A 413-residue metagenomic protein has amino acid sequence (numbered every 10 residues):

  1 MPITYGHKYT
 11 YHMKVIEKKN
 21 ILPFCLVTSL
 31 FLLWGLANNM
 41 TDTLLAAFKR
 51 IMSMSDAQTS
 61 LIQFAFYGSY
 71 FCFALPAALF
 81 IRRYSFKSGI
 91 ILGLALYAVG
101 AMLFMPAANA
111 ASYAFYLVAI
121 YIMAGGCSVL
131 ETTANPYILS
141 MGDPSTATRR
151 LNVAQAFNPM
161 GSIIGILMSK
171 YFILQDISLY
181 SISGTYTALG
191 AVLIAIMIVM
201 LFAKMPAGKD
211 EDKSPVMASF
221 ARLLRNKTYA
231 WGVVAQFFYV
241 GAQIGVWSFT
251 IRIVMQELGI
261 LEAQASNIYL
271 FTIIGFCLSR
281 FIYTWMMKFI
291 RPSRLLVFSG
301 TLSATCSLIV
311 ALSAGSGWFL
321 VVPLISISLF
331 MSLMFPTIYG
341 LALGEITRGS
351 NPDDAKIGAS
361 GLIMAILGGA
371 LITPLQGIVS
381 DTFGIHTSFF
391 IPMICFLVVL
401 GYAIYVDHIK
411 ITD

Functional and structural regions predicted by a protein language model:
L22-M54, A134-N135, V246-V254: Extracytoplasmic
T41-L45, L224-L270: Extracytoplasmic gate region of multi-pass secondary transporters
L61-L79, L270-I282: Central cavity-lining transmembrane alpha-helices of secondary-active solute carriers, predominantly the Major
F73-F86, S279-P292, S380: Helix-to-loop junctions at the C-terminal end of transmembrane segments in multipass secondary transporters
A95-A110, T301-G315: C-terminal ends and interior cores of transmembrane alpha-helices in multi-pass membrane transporters/permeases
S112-L130, F319-M334: Hydrophobic core of transmembrane alpha-helices in multi-pass small-molecule transporters, especially MFS/SLC-type
V129-D143, S332-S350: Intracellular juxtamembrane helix-capping segments at the cytosolic ends of symmetry-related transmembrane helices
P144-S145, R150-A203: Helix-loop-helix hairpin linking two adjacent transmembrane segments in secondary transporters
